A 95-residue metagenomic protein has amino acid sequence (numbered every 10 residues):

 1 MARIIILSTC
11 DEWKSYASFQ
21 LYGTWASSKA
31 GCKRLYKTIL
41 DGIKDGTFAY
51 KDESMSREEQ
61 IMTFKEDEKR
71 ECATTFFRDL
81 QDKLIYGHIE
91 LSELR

Functional and structural regions predicted by a protein language model:
M1-Q20: Short aromatic-glycine-(Arg/Gly/Cys) micro-motifs in beta-strand/loop hairpins
E12, S28-K29, L94: Generic structural motif
A17-K29: A short, exposed loop/beta-hairpin motif centered on an aromatic-Gly-Thr core
A30-L35: Short amphipathic alpha-helices within nucleic acid-binding modules
I39-R95: Short, mixed-charge low-complexity intrinsically disordered segments
